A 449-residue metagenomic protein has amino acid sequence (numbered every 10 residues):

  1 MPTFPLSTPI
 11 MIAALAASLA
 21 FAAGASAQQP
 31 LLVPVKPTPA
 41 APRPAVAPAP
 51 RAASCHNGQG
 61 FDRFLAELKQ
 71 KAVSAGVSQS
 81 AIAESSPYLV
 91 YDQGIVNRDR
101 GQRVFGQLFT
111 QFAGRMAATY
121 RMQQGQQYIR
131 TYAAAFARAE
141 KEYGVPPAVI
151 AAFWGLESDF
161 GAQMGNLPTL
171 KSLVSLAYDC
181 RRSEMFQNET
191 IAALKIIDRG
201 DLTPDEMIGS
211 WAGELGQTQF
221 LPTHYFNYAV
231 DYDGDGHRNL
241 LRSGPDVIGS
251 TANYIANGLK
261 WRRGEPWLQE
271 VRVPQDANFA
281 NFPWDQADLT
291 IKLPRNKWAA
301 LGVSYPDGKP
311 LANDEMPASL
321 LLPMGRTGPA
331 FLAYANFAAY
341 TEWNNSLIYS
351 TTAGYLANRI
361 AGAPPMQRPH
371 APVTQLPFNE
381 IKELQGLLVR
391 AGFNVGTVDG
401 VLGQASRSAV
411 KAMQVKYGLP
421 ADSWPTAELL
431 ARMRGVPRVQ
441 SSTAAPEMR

Functional and structural regions predicted by a protein language model:
M1-I12: Bacterial N-terminal signal peptides that target proteins for export
M11-A22: Bacterial N-terminal signal peptides
G24-G58, S80, A363-P372, E428 (+1 more regions): Proline-rich, low-complexity linker regions of envelope-associated factors in Gram-negative bacteria
P30-E140: An acidic, Gly/Ser/Thr/Pro-rich helix-cap/linker signature
R51, Y334-L347, Y355-G400, V439-R449: Acidic, Ser/Thr/Pro/Gly-enriched interdomain connector segments
G106-A252, A256, W267: Acidic/His-rich structured neighborhood in mature extracellular/periplasmic domains
P204, I208-G216, L221-E342: Flexible, glycine-rich surface segments
L376-I381, V389-M433: Short acidic, glycine/serine/threonine-rich helix-capping segments at coil-helix boundaries
